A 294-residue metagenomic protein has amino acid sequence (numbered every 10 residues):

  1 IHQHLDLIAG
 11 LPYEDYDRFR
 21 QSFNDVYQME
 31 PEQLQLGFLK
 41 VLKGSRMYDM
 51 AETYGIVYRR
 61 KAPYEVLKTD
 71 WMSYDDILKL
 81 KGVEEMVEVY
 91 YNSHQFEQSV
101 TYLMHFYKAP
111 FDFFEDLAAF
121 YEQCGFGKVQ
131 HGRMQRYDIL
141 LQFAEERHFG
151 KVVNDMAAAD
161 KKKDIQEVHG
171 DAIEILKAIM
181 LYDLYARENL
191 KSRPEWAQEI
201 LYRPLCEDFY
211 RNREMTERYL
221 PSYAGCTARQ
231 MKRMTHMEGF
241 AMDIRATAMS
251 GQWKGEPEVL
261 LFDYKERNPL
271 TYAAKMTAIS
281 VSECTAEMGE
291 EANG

Functional and structural regions predicted by a protein language model:
I1-F113: A structural motif corresponding to the C-terminal lobe/cap of the Radical SAM core domain
E85-G294: Radical SAM enzyme core and accessory elements
